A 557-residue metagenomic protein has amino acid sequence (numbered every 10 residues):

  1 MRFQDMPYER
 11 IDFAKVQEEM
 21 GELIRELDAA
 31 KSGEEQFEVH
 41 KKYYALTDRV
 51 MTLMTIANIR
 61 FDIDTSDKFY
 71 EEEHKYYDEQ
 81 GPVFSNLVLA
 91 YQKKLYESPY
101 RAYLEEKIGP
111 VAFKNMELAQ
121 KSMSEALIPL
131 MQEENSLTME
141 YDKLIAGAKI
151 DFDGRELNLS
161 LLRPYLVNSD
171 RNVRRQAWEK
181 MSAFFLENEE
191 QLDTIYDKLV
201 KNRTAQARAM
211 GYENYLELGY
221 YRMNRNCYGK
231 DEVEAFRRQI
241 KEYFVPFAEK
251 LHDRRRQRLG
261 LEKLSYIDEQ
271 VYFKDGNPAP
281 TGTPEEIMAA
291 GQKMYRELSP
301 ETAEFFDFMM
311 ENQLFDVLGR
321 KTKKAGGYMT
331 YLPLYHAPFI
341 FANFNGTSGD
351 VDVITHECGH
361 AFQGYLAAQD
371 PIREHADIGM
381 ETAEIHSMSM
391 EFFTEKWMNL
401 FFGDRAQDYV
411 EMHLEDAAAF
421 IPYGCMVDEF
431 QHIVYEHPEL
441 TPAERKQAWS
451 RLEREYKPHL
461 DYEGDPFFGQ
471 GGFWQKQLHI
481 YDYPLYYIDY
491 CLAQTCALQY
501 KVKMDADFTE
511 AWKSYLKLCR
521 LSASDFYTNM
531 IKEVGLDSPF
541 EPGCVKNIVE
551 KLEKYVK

Functional and structural regions predicted by a protein language model:
M1-P278, A290: A well-structured
K114-E117, C227, I354, F362 (+6 more regions): C-terminal, non-catalytic "cap/extension" segments appended to globular domains
S122-M123, M181-N188, Y228-E234, E269-P280 (+6 more regions): Glycine- and acidic
L127, M131, F185, E189-D193 (+17 more regions): Hydrophobic alpha-helical scaffolding
S160-N172, P280-T355, G359-G364, P466: Active-site-adjacent "gating/activation" loops or surface patches in catalytic cores
E242-Y243, A367, I378-Q407, H413-E415 (+2 more regions): Post-HExxH zinc-binding segment in Zn-dependent metallohydrolases
R255-K274, F308-G319, G379, M412-L414 (+3 more regions): A glycine-rich phosphate-binding loop feature that marks nucleotide/adenosyl-phosphate handling sites
G359-R373, F393: Catalytic Zn2+-binding segment of zinc metalloproteases
